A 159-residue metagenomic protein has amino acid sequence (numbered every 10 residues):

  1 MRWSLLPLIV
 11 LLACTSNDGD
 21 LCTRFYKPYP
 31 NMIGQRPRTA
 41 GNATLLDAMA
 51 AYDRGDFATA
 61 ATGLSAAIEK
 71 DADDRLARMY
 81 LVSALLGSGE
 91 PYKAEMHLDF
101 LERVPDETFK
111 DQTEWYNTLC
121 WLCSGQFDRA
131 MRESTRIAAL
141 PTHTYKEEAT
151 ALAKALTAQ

Functional and structural regions predicted by a protein language model:
M1-P7: Sec-dependent signal peptide recognition, specifically the positively charged N-region followed immediately by
L11-A13: C-terminal motif of bacterial Sec signal peptides marking the signal peptidase cleavage site
T15-N17: Bacterial signal peptide processing site
R24-A43: TPR-adjacent "capping" and linker segments in tetratricopeptide-repeat scaffold/adaptor proteins
P37-Y116, C120: Alpha-helical adaptor scaffolds
A61, E95, M131, E147-T150 (+1 more regions): Conserved positions within tetratricopeptide repeat
A77, K146-E147: TPR alpha-solenoid repeat register
E102-R103, L119-T144, K154: TPR/TPR-like (Sel1-like) alpha-helical repeat modules
